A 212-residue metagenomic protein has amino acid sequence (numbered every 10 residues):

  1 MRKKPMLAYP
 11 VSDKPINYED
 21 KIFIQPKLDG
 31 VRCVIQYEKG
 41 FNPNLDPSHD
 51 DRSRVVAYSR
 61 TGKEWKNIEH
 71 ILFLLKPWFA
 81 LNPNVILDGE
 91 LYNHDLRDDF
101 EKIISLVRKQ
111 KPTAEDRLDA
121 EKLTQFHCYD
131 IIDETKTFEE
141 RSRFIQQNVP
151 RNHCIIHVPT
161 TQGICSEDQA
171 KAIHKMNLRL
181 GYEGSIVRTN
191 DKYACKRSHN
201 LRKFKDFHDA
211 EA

Functional and structural regions predicted by a protein language model:
M1, P150-Q162: Short, basic, glycine/proline-bearing loop/turn elements
M1-K14: Phosphate/adenylate-binding "loop-and-lid" substructures adjacent to NTP/NAD/dNTP-binding pockets in NTP-dependent
P5, L87-L91, G184: Glycine-centered structural positions embedded in regular secondary structure
P5, P26, H199-R202: Flexible, active-site-adjacent loop/turn segments at secondary-structure boundaries
Y9, H94, D133-E134, K203-D206: Generic structural "secondary-structure junction" signal
S12, C33, D206-D209: Short capping/connector residues at structural and topological boundaries
K14-H153: Covalent nucleotidyltransferase
T160-E211: Amphipathic alpha-helical
